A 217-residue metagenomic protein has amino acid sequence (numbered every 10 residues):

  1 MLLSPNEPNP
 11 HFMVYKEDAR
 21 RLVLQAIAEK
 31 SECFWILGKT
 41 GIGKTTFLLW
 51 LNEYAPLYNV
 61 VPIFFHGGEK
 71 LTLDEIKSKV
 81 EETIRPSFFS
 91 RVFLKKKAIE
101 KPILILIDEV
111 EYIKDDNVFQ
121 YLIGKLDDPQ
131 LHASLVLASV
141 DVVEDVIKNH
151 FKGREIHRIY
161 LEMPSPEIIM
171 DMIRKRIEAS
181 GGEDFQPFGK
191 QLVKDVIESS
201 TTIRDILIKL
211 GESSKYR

Functional and structural regions predicted by a protein language model:
M1-E32, V92, I99, E212-R217: A short, basic N-terminal segment
L2-L3, E7-P8, V60-I63, G67-R91: Conserved NTP-binding/hydrolysis module of P-loop NTPases
E29-L49: Walker A/P-loop nucleotide-binding motif
V92-V118: Conserved P-loop NTPase "ATPase switch" module shared by AAA+ and STAND
Y112-K114, L126-H150: Sensor-1/coupling segment of RecA-like P-loop NTPase cores
K148-E167: A short helix-turn-beta junction within AAA+ P-loop NTPase domains corresponding to the substrate/partner-engaging
L161-K190: Conserved small helical "lid"/interfacial subdomain of P-loop NTPases
E198-E212: The conserved phosphate-sensing helix
